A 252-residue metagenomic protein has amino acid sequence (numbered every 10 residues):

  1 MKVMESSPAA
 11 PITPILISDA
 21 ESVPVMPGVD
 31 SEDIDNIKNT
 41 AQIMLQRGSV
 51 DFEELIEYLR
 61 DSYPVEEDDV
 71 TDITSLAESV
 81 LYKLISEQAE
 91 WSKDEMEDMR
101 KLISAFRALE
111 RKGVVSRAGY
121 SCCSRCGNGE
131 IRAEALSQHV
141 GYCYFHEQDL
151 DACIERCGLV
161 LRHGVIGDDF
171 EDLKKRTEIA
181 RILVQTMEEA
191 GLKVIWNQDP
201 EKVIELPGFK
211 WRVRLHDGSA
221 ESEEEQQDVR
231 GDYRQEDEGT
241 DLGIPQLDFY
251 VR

Functional and structural regions predicted by a protein language model:
K2-Y120: Long, contiguous N-terminal structural blocks used for assembly/anchoring
V3, P8-S22, R162-R252: Acidic, proline/glycine-rich low-complexity IDRs
V29-E32, R47, M96, F106 (+4 more regions): Eukaryote-biased, non-catalytic alpha-solenoid scaffold regions
K83-E87, E155-D168: Glycine-rich, often proline-containing surface loops adjacent to acidic residues and nearby aromatics that form
V114, L159, I204: A broad, low-specificity signal marking well-ordered, structured residues that form hydrophobic/aromatic
V115, C122-S124, G167, R212: Short loop/turn segments at secondary-structure transitions that flank enzyme active sites
A118-R162: An N-terminal amphipathic alpha-helical segment
